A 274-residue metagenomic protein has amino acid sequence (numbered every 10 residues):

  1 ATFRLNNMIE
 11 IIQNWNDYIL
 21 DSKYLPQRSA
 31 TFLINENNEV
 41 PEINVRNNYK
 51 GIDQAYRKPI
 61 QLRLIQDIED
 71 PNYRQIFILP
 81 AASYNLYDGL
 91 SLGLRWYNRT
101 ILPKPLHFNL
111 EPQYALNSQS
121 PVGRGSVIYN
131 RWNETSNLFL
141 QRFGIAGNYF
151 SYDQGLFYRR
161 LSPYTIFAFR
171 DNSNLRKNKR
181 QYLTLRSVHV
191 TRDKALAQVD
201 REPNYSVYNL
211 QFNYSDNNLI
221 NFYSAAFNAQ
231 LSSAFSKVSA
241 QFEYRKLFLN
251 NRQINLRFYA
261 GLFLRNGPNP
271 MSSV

Functional and structural regions predicted by a protein language model:
F3-N16: Solvent-exposed serine/threonine-rich low-complexity stretches and specific carbohydrate-binding patches
L5-N7, S22-Y24, I34-L140, G155 (+2 more regions): Outer-membrane beta-barrel initiation region
E10-I12, E39, G147-N148, V190: Short, solvent-exposed aromatic-acidic interface loops
Q13-P26, S126, Y164: Exposed aromatic-hydrophobic patches
Q27-T31: Extracellular Ig-like/FN3 beta-sandwich strand-entry sites
Y49-D53, L183-S187, G261: A glycine-rich phosphate-binding loop feature that marks nucleotide/adenosyl-phosphate handling sites
P80-A82, L140-G155, R160-I166, D171 (+2 more regions): C-terminal outer-membrane beta-barrel translocator/porin domains of Gram-negative envelope proteins and their
D171-T191, D200-E202, S272-V274: Surface-exposed loop/interface segments of Gram-negative outer-membrane beta-barrel transport/assembly proteins
